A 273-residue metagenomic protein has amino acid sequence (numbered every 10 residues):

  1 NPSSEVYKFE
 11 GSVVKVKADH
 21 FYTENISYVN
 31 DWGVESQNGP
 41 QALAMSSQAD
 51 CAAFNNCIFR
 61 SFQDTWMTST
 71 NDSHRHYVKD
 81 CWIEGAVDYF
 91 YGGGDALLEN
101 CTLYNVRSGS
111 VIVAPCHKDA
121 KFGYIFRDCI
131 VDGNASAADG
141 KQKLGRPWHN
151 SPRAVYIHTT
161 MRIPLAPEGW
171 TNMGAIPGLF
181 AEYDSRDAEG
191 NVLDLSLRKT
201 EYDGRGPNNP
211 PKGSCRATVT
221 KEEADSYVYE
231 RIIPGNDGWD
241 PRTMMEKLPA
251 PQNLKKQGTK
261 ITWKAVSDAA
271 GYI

Functional and structural regions predicted by a protein language model:
N1-S267, G271: Sequence-level preference for short, compositionally simple segments enriched in small aliphatic or small polar residues
